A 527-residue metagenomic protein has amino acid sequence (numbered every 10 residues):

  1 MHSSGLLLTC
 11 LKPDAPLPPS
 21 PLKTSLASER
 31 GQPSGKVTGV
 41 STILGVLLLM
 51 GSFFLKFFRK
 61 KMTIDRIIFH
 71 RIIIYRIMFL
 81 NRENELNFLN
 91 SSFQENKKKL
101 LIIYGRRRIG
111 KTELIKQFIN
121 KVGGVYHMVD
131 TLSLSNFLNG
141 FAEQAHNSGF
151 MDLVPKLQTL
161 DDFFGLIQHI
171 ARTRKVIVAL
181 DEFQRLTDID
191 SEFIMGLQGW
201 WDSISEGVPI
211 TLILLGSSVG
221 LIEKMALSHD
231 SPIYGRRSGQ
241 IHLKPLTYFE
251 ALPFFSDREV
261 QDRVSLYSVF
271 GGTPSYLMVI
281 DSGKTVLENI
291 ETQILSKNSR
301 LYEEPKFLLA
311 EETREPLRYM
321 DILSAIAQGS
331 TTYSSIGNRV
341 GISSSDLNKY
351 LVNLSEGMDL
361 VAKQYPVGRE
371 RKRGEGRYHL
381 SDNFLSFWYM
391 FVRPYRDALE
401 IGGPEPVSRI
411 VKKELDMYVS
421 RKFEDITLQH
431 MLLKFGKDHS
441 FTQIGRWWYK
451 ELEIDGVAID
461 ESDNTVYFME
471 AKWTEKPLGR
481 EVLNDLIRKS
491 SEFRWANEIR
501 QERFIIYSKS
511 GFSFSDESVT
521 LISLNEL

Functional and structural regions predicted by a protein language model:
S3, R30, N139-G140, N348-S355 (+1 more regions): Conserved long hydrophobic alpha-helices within structured protein cores
S3-S4, C10-P13, S20, S25-G35 (+1 more regions): Low-acidity, Ser/Thr- and Arg-rich intrinsically disordered low-complexity segments
P19-L22, P33-S34, S191, V392 (+1 more regions): Alpha-helical transmembrane segments and their juxtamembrane interfaces
T38-E405, R409: Phosphate-binding site recognition
G374-L527: A cross-kingdom feature that marks ATP-driven nucleic-acid transaction machinery
